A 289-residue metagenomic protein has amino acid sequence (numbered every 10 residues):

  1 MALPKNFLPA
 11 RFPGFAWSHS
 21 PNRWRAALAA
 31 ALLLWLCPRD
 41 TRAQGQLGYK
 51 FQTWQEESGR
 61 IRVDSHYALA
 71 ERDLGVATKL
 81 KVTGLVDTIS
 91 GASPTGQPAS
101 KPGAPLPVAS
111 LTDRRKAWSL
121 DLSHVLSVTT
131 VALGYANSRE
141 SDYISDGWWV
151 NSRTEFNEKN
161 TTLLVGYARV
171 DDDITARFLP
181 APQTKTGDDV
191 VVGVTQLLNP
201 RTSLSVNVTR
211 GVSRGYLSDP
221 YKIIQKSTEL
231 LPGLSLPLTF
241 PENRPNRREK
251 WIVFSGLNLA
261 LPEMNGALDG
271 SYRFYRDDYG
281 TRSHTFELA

Functional and structural regions predicted by a protein language model:
M1-Q44: Cleavable N-terminal export/targeting peptides
D40-K81: Short glycine/proline- and aromatic-enriched beta-strand/turn motifs that initiate or cap beta-hairpins
G45-L47, A77-L80, V128-L133, E158-L163 (+2 more regions): Repeated loop/turn-to-beta-strand initiation elements of outer-membrane beta-barrel proteins
F51-E57, V86-S90, L126-V128, N137-S141 (+6 more regions): Transmembrane beta-strands of outer-membrane beta-barrel pores
T53-E56, A104-V108, G134-S138, W149-N151 (+5 more regions): Extracellular loop and loop/strand-boundary signature of outer-membrane beta-barrel proteins
E56-V63, S110-R114, N137-G147, R247-E249 (+1 more regions): Solvent-exposed loop/turn segments connecting transmembrane beta-strands in outer-membrane beta-barrel proteins
I61, T83-W118, T162-Q225, E242 (+1 more regions): Outer-membrane beta-barrel translocator/channel fold
D64-A68, K116-L120, D146-V150, T186-V192 (+2 more regions): Hydrophobic, lipid-facing positions within transmembrane beta-strands of outer-membrane proteins
